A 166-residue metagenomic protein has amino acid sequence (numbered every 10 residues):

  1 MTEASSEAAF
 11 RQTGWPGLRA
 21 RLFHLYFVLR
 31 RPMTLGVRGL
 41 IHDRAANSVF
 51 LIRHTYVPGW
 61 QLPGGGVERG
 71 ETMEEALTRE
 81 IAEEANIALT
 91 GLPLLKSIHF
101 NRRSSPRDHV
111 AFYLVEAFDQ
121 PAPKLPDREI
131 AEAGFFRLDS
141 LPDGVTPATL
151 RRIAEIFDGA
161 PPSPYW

Functional and structural regions predicted by a protein language model:
T2, P58-G59, R128-W166: Nudix hydrolase/Nudix homology domain
T2-R38: Acidic, metal-coordinating catalytic segment for phosphate/diphosphate chemistry, firing primarily on the Nudix
P32-T34, T55, L62, P106-V110: Short connector loops at helix/strand junctions that flank enzyme active sites, especially segments positioning acidic
L35-V37, N47, H109-A111, A131: Change "...and in nucleic-acid phosphodiester-cleaving endonucleases..." to "...and in nucleic-acid processing enzymes
I41, F112-E116, G134-R137: Short, well-ordered beta-strand micro-motif
A45-E84: Conserved Nudix-box catalytic region and its N-terminal flanking loop in Nudix hydrolases and closely related
A88-S97: A short coil-to-beta-strand element that immediately follows conserved catalytic motifs
I98-A122, T149, A160: Active-site-adjacent beta-strand/loop module that shapes the phosphate/pyrophosphate-binding cleft
